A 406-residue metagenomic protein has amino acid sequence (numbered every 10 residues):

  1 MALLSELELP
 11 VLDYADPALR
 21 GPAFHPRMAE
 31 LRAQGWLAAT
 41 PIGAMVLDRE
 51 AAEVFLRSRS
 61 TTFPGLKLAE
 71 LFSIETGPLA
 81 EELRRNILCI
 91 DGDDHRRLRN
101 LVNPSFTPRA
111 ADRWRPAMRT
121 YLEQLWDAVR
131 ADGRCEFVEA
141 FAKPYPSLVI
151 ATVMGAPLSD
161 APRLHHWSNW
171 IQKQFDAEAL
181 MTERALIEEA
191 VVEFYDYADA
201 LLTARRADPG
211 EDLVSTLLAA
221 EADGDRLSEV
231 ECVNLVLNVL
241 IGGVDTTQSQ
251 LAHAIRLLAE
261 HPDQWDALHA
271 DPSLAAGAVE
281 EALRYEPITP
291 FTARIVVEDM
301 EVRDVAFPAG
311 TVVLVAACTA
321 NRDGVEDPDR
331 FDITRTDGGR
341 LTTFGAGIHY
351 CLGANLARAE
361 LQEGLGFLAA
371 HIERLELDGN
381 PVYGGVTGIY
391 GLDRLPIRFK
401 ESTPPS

Functional and structural regions predicted by a protein language model:
M1-S406: Cytochrome P450
